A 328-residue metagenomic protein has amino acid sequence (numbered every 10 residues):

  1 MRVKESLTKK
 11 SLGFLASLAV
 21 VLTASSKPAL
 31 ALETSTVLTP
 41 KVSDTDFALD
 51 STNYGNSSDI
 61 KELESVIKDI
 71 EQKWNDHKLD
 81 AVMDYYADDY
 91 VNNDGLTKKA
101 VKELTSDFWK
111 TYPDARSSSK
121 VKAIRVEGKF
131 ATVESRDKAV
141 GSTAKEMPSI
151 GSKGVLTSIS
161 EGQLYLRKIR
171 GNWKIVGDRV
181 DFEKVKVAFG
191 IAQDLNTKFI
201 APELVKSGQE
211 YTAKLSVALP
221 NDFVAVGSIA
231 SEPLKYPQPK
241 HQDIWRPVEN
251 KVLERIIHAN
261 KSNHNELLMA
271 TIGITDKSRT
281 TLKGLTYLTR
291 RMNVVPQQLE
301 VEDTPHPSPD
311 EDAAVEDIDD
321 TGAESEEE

Functional and structural regions predicted by a protein language model:
A29-Q72, D76, D84, I175 (+2 more regions): Short, low-complexity N-terminal intrinsically disordered segments enriched in polar/charged residues
W74-L96: Short, well-ordered alpha-helical segments enriched in acidic and aromatic residues
S106-L156, I256-L267, T271-G273: Surface-exposed, charged secondary-structure patches
G151-D194, R291-T304: Short beta-strand edge/turn micro-motifs at domain boundaries
F199-K206: Short beta-strand segments of immunoglobulin-like
E210-P220: Short edge beta-strand/loop segments characteristic of extracellular beta-sandwich folds
P247-R255: Aromatic sugar-binding surface patches on proteins that engage polysaccharides or sugar-phosphate polymers
K277-E328: Short beta-strand elements
